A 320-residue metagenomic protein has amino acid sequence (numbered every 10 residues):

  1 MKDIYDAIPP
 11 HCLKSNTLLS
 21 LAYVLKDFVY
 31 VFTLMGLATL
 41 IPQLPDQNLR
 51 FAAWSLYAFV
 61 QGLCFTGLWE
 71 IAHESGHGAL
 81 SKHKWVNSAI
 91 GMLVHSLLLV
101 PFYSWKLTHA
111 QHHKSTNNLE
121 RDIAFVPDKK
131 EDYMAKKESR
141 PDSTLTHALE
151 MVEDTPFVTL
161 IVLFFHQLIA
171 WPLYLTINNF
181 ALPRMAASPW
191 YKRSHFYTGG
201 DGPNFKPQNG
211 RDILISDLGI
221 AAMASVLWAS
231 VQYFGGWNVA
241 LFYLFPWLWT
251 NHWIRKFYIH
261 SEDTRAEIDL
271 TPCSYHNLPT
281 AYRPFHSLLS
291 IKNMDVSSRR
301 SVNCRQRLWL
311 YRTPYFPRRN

Functional and structural regions predicted by a protein language model:
M1-G62, L99-L244, N320: Non-catalytic, topology-defining segments of multipass membrane proteins
Y5-A7, A186-L218, I259-S298, W309 (+1 more regions): Multipass alpha-helical transmembrane domains of eukaryotic endomembrane proteins
L19, S81-A89, P101-S104, W249: Short acidic-hydrophobic sequence patches enriched in Asp/Glu that either
L34, L80-K84, E120, D269-L270: Active-site-proximal flexible loops/turns
L44, S81-L97, F125-K129: Post-HEXXH active-site segment of zinc metalloproteases
V60-A72, P101-W105, W171-P183, Y243-Y282 (+1 more regions): Transmembrane alpha-helical segments that form the membrane-embedded catalytic/substrate-channel core of multi-pass
F65-K84, W105-N118, S261-E262, R307-P317: Acidic (Asp/Glu-rich) catalytic motifs at the cytosolic membrane interface
T155-L173, T280-R305: Alpha-helical membrane-targeting segments
